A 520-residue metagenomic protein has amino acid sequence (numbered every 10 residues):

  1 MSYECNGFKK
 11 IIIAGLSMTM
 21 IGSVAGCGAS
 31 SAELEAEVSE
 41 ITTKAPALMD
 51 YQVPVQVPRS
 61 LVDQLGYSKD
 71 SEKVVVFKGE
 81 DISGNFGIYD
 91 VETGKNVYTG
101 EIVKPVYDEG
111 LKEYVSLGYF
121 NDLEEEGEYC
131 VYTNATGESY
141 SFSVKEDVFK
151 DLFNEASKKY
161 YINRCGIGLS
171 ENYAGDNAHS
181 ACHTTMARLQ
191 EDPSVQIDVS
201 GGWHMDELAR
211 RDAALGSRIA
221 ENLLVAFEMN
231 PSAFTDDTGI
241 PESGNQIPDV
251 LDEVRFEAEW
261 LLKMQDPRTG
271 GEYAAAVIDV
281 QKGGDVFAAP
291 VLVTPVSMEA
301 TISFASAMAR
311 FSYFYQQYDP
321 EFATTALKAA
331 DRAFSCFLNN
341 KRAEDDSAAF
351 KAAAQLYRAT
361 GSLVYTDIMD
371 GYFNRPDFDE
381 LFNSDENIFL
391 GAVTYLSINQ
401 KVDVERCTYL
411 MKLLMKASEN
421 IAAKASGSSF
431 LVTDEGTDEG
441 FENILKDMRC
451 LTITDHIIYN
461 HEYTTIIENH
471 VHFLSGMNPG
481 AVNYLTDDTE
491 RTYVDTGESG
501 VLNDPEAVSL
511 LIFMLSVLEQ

Functional and structural regions predicted by a protein language model:
S23-S39: Sec-dependent signal peptide cleavage junction
V57-D147: Ligand-binding face of N-terminal immunoglobulin V-set domains in extracellular IgSF glycoproteins
T133, A220-E242, E259-M264, S303-D319 (+5 more regions): Well-ordered alpha-helical scaffold segments within catalytic/enzyme domains
E138-R218: An acidic-aromatic substrate-binding cleft motif
D147-S170, V250-T269, L327-A343, R358-F382 (+2 more regions): Long, well-ordered core segments of solenoidal/helical folds
Q196-E207, K263-E344, K351-R358, M369-F378: Active-site lining segments of carbohydrate-active enzymes
H204-A214, F287-T301, F337-S347, F373-L390 (+2 more regions): Solvent-exposed loop and edge beta-strand segments that line ligand/cofactor-binding and catalytic clefts
N387-I388, C407-L410, D438-E439, E462-Q520: CBM-like carbohydrate-recognition segments
